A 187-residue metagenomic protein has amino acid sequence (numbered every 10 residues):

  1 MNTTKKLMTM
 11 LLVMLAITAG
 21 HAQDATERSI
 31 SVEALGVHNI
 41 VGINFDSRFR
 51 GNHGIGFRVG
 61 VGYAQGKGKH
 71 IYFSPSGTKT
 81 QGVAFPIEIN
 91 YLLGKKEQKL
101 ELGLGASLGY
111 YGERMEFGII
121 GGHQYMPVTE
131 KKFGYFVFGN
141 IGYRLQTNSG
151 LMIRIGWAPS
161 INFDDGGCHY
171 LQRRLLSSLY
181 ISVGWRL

Functional and structural regions predicted by a protein language model:
M1-T26, V183: Bacterial Sec-dependent N-terminal signal peptides
L11-L12, A64, G150, S160: A periodicity- and composition-biased signal for non-globular, repetitive helical segments
G20, L35-V37, G60-A64, G105-G109 (+2 more regions): Outer-membrane beta-barrel pore domains and translocons
T26, V37, Q81, F133-Y135 (+1 more regions): Residue-level preference for beta-strand/loop junctions
S29-N44, G51-H53, V61-K67, K96 (+1 more regions): Solvent-exposed loop/turn segments connecting transmembrane beta-strands in outer-membrane beta-barrel proteins
N44-L151, I155: Gram-negative (and chloroplast) outer-membrane scaffold detector with strong preference for beta-barrel transmembrane
R114-G122, W157-C168, R173: A short, hydrophobic/aromatic-rich structural module that often spans a beta strand with its adjoining loop
L175-L187: Outer-membrane beta-barrel "beta-signal"
